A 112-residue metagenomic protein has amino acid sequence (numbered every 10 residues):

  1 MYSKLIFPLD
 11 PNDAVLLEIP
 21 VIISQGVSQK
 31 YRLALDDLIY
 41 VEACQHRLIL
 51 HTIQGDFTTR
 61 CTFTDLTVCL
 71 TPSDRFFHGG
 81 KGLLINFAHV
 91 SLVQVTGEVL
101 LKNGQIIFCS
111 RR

Functional and structural regions predicted by a protein language model:
Y2-K102, I106-F108: Conserved binding/recognition cores within well-folded domains
